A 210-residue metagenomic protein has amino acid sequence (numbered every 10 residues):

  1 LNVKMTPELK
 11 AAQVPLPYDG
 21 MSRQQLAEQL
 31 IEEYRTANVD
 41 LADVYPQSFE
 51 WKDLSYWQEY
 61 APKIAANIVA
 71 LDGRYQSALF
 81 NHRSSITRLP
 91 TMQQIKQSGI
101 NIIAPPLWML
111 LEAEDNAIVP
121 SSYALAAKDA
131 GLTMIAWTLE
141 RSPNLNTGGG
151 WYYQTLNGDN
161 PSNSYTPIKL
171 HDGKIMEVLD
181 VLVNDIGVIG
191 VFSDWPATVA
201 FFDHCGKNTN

Functional and structural regions predicted by a protein language model:
L1-N210: Catalytic cores of phosphodiester-bond hydrolases, prominently lipid phosphodiesterases
